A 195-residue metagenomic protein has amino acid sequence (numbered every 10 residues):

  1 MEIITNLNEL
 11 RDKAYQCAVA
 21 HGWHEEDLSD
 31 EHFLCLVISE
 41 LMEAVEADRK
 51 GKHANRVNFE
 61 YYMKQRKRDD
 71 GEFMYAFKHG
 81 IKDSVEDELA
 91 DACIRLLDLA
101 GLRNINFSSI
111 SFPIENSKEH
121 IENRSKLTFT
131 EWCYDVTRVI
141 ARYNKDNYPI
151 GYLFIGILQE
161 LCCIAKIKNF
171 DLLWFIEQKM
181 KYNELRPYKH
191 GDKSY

Functional and structural regions predicted by a protein language model:
M1-Y195: Flexible "arm" and connector segments at domain edges
